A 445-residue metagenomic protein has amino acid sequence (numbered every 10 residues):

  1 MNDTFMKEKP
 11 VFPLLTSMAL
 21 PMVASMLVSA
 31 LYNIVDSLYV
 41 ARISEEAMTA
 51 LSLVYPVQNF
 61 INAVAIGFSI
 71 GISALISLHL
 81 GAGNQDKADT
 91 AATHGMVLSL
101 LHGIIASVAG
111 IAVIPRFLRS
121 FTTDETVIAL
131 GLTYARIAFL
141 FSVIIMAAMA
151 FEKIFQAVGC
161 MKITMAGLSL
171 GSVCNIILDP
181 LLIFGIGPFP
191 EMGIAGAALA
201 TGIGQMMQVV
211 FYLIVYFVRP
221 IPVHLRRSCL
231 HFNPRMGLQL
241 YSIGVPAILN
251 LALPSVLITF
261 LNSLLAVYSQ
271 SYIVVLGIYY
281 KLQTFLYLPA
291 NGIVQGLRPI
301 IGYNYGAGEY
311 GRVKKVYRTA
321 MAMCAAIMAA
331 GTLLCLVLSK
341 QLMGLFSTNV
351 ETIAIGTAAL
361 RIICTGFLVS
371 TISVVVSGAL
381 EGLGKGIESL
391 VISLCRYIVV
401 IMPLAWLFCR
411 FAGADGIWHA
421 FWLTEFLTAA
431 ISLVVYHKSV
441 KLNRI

Functional and structural regions predicted by a protein language model:
M1-A19, I76-V143, F189-V245, I301-G366 (+1 more regions): Short alpha-helical transmembrane segments in multi-pass integral membrane proteins
M6-L38, R42-I43, N59-G71, L75 (+8 more regions): N-terminal transmembrane alpha-helices
S17-D36, I137, G171, G204-Q208 (+4 more regions): Transmembrane helical elements of multi-pass membrane transporters/channels
L27, L31-T49, L118-E125, L181-M192 (+4 more regions): Helix-terminus/linker motif at the lipid-water interface of multi-pass membrane proteins
V40-N59, E125-L130, I194-G196, M236-I243 (+5 more regions): Interfacial/gating helices of multi-pass transporter permease domains
M48-V108, I145-G159, I163-T164, N262 (+2 more regions): Small-residue-rich hydrophobic transmembrane alpha-helices
F60-A63, S107, N175-P180, V209-L213 (+4 more regions): Hydrophobic transmembrane alpha-helices of multi-pass small-molecule transporters
S69, A138-Q156, T164-S172, A197-Y212 (+4 more regions): Short runs within selected transmembrane alpha-helices of multi-pass transporters and secretion channels
